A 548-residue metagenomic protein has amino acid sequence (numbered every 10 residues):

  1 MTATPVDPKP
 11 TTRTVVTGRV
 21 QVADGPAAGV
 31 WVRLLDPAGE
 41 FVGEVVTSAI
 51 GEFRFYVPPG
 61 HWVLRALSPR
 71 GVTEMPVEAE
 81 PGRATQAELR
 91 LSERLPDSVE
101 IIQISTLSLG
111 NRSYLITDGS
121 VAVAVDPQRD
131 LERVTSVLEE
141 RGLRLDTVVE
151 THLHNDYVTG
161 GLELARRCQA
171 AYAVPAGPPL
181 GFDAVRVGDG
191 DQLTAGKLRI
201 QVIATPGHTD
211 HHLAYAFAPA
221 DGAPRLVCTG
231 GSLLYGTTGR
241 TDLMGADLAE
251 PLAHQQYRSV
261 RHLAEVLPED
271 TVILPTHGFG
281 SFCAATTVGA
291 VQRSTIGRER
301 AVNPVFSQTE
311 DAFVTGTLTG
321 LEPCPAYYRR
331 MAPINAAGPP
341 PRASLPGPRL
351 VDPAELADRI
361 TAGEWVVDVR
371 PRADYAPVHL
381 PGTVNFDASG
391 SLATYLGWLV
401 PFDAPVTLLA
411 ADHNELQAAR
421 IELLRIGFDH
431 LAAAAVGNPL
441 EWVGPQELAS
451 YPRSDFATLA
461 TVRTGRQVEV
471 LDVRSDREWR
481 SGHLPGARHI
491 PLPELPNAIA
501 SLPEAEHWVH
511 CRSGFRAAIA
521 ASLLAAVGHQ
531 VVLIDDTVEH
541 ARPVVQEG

Functional and structural regions predicted by a protein language model:
T14, V22-A38, P59: Short, ordered, surface-exposed loop/turn motifs in non-cytosolic proteins
D36-E52, Y56: Short, acidic Ser/Thr/Gly-rich low-complexity loop/linker segments typical of extracellular and cell-surface proteins
P59-R70: A short, solvent-exposed beta-strand micro-motif common in secreted/extracellular proteins
P69-E88, S92-R94: Structured interaction patches on ligand/partner-binding surfaces of diverse proteins
L95-R144, Y215-G230, G236: Conserved beta-strand hairpin/beta-sheet module of binuclear metal-dependent hydrolase folds, prominently
R129-A173: Active-site metal-binding motif and surrounding structural segment of the metallo-beta-lactamase
G222-L226, G236, E250, H254-S344: Divalent-metal (often Zn2+) His-rich catalytic cores of metallo-beta-lactamase-fold enzymes
R240-D242, G297-P339, L345, E364 (+1 more regions): Rhodanese-like catalytic fold shared by cysteine-dependent sulfurtransferases and DSP/PTP-type phosphatases
